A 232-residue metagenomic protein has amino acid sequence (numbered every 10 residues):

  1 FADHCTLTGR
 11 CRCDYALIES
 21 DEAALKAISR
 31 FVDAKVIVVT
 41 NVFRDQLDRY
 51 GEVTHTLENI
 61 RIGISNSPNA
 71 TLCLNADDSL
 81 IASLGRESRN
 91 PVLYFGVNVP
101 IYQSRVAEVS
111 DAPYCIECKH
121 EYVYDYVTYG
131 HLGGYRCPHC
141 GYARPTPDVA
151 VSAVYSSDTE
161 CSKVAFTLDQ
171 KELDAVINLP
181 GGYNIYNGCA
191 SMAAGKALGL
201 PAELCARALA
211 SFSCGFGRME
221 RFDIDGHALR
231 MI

Functional and structural regions predicted by a protein language model:
F1, R61: Walker A (P-loop) phosphate-binding motif
D14-A23, L229-I232: Switch II (G3) loop of P-loop NTPases
S20-D45, S83-L173: Extended acidic/charged loop-beta regions that coordinate divalent cations and stabilize anionic phosphate/carboxylate
T40, C73, N187, S191: Residue-level signal for inorganic ion chemistry
S67-T71, R89-P91: A short helix->loop->beta-strand "cap" motif at the edges of active sites that frequently abuts
S110-P113, L179-A190, G215-M219: Short glycine/threonine-rich catalytic loop with a Thr-x-Gly-x-Asp
Y142, V154-T159, L168, A194-R230: Gly/charged, well-structured mid-domain segments that form the phosphate/adenylate-handling core of ATP-dependent
D169-K171, V176-N184, G195: Extended interfacial segments that mediate partner engagement and assembly in macromolecular machines
